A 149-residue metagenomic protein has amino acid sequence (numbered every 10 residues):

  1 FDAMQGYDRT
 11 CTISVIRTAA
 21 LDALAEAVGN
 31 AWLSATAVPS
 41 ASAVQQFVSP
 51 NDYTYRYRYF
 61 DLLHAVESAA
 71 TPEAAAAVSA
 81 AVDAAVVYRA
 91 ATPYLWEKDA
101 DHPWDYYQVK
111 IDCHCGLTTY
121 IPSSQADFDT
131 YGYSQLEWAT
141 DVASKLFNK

Functional and structural regions predicted by a protein language model:
F1-K149: Terminal, contiguous helix-loop blocks that mediate binding/assembly
